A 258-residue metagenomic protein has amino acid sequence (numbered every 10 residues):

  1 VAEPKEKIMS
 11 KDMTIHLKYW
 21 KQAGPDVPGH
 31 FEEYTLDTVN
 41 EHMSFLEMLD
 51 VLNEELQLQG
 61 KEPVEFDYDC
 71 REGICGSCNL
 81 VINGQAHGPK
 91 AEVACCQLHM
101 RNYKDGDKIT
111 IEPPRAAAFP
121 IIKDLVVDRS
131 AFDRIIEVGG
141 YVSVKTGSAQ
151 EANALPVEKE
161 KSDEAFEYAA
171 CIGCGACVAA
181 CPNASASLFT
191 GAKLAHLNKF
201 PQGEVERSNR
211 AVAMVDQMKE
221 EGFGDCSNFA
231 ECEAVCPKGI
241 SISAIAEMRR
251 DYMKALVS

Functional and structural regions predicted by a protein language model:
V1-M9: Short, Lys/Arg-enriched N-terminal segments with co-localized hydrophobic residues within the first ~10-30 amino acids
D12-T35: Eukaryote-biased recognition of intrinsically disordered, low-complexity regulatory segments
W20, D37, I82-H87: Short strand-turn-strand beta-turns centered on an Asx-Gly dipeptide
E32-S44: Short, contiguous acidic and Ser/Thr-rich linear segments
M43-E62, I109-S258: Ferredoxin-type iron-sulfur electron-transfer modules in oxidoreductases and energy-metabolism complexes
E65-S77: Short, structured protein-protein interaction patches enriched in aromatics and acidic/basic residues, typified by
Q85-D105: Structured interaction patches on ligand/partner-binding surfaces of diverse proteins
